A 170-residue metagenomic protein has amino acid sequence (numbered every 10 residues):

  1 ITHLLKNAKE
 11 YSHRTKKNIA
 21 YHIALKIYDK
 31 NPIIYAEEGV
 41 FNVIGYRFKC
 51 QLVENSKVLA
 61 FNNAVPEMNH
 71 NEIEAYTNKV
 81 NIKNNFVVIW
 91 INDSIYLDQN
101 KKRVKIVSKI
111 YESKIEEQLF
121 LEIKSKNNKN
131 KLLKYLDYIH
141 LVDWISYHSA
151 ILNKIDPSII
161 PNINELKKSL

Functional and structural regions predicted by a protein language model:
I1-L170: A SIS-like phosphosugar-recognition module
